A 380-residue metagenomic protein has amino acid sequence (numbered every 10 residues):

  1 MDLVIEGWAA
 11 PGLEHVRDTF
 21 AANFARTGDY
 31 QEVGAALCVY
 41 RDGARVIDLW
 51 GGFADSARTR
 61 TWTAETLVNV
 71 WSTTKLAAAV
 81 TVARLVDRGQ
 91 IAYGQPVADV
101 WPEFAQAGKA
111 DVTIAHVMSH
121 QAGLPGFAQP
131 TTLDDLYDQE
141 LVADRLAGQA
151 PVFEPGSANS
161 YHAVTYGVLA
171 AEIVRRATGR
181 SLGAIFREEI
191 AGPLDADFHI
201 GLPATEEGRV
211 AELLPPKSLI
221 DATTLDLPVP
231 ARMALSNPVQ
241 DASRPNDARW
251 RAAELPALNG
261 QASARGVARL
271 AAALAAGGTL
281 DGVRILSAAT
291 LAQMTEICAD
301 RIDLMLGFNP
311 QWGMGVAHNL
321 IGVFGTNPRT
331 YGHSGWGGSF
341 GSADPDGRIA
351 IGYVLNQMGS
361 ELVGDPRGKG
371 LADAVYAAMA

Functional and structural regions predicted by a protein language model:
E6-V70, A92: Short, conserved catalytic-motif segment at the N-terminal edge
E14, R41, L76-V80, Q95 (+5 more regions): A structural signal for well-ordered alpha-helical segments within the folded catalytic domains of diverse enzymes
R17-F24, G43, T66-Q95, A170-R175 (+2 more regions): Active-site SXXK
A64, N69-T73, A77, L85-Q129 (+3 more regions): Active-site helix/loop module of the DD-peptidase/beta-lactamase fold, centered on the serine-lysine SxxK catalytic
L67, G126-G208, R244, A248 (+1 more regions): Catalytic-site signature segments of enzymes, centered on catalytic residues
H120, Y166-I173, E254, L258-L280 (+1 more regions): Active-site-proximal alpha-helical segments within enzyme catalytic domains
V210-L258, A262-A264, A292-G347: Active-site Gly/Thr loop motif
A276, T290, T295-I302, E361-A380: Short, gly/Ser/Thr-rich active-site loops of penicillin-recognizing serine hydrolases
